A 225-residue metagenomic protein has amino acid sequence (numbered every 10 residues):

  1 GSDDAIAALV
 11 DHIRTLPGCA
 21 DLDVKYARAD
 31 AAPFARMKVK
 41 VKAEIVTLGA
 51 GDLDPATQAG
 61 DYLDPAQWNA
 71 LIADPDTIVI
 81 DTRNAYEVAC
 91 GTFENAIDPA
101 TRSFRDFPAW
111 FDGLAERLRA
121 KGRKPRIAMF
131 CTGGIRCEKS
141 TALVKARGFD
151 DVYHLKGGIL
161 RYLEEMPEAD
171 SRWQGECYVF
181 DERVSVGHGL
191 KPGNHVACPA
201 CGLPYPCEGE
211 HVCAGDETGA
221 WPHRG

Functional and structural regions predicted by a protein language model:
G1-A59, N84-A128, I135-G225: Rhodanese-like catalytic fold shared by cysteine-dependent sulfurtransferases and DSP/PTP-type phosphatases
Q58-D74: Internal catalytic-core helix/loop-beta-alpha segment that presents or stabilizes conserved functional determinants
T77: Hydrophobic "anchor" residues on beta-strands that sit immediately upstream of conserved functional sites
I80-D81: Structural scaffold elements adjacent to functional motifs in cytosolic proteins
